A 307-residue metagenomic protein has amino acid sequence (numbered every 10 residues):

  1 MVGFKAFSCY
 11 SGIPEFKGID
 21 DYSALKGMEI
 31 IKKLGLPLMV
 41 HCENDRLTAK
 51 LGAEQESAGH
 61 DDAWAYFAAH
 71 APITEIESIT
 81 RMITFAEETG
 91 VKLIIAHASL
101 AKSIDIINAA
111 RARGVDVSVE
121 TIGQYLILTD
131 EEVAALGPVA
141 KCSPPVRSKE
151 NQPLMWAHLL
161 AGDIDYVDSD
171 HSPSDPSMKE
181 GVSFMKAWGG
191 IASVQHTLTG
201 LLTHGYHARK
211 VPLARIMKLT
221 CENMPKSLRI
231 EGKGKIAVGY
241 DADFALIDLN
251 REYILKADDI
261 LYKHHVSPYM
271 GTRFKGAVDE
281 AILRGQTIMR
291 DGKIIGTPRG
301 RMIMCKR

Functional and structural regions predicted by a protein language model:
M1-V167: Histidine/acidic residue-rich metal-binding segments in metalloenzymes
C9, A98, S172, N250 (+1 more regions): Flexible loop residues that form catalytic and substrate-binding hotspots at small-molecule/glycan-binding clefts
S11-I13, P176, I254: Short glycine-rich, flexible loops that bind phosphorylated cofactors or substrates
S23, S193-T197, L261: Short acidic-hydrophobic sequence patches enriched in Asp/Glu that either
D61-K92, V139, L160-A161, Y166 (+1 more regions): His/Asp/Glu-enriched, well-ordered alpha-helical/loop segment that forms or immediately abuts the divalent-metal
I107-N108, K179-G181, D258-D259: Short amphipathic alpha-helical segments
S183, V238-I303: C-terminal cap of metal-dependent C-N hydrolases
K306-R307: Terminal leader/tail segments of proteins
